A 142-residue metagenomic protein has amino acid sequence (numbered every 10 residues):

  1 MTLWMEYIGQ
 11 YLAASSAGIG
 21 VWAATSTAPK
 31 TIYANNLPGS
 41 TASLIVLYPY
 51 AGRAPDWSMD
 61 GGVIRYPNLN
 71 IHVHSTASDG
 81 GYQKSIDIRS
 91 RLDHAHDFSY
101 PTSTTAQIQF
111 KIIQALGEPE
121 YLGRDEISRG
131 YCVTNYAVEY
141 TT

Functional and structural regions predicted by a protein language model:
M1-G61, A95-Q107: Small/polar-rich, solvent-exposed N-terminal microdomains that initiate assembly or binding
W22-A24, S43, R65, S85 (+2 more regions): Intrinsically disordered, low-complexity, compositionally biased regions/tails
I32, H74, R91-D93: Predominantly extracellular/luminal cell-surface or secreted proteins
A54-P55, D79-G81, T142: Residue-level signal for secondary-structure boundary sites
G61-D79, I88, R129-Y140: Oligomerization/assembly interface segments of phage tail-like spikes and tubes
K84-S90: Short amphipathic alpha-helices in soluble, non-transmembrane regions that often serve as interface/regulatory elements
D93-T142: Acidic-leaning, charged glycine-interspersed low-complexity segments
